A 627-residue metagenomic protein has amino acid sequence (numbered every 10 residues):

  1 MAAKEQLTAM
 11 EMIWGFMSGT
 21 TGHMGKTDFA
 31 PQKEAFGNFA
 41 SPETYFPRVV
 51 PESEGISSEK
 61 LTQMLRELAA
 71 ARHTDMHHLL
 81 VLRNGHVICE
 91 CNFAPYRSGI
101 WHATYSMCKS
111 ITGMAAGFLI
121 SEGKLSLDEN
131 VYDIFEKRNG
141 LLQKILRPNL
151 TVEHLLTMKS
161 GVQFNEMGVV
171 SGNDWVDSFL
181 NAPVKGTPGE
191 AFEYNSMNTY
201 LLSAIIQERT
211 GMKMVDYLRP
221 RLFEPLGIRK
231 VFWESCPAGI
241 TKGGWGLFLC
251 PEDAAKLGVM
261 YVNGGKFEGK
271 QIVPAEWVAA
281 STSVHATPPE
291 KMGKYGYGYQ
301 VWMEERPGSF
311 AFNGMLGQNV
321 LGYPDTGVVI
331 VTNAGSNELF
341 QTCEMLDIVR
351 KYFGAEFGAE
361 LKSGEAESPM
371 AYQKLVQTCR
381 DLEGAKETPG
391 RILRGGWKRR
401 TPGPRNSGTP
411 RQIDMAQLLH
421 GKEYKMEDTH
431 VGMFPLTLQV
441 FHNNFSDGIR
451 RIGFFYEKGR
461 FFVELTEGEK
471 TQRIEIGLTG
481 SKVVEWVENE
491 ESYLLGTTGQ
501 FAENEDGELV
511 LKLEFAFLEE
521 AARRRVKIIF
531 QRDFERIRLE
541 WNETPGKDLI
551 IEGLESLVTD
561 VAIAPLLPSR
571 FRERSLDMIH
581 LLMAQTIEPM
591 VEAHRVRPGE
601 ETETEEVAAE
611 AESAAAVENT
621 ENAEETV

Functional and structural regions predicted by a protein language model:
M1-R97, I120-L125, A366-Q412, A416-T429 (+3 more regions): N-terminal leader/targeting segments and the immediately adjacent pre-domain N-terminus
S57, G123-L127, F164-E166, Q207-R219 (+1 more regions): Structural helix-adjacent loops and short alpha-helical linkers that scaffold large soluble proteins
G85, A103-D128, L155, L202-I206 (+1 more regions): Active-site SXXK
E122-S160, N181, M212-W245, L249: Active-site helix/loop module of the DD-peptidase/beta-lactamase fold, centered on the serine-lysine SxxK catalytic
S160-S235: A small/polar active-site loop signature that marks catalytic segments
N198-I205, G243-K266, Q318-G335: Active-site-proximal alpha-helical segments within enzyme catalytic domains
V278-N333: Active-site Gly/Thr loop motif
H430-T544, E552-T559: Substrate-recognition/cap regions that form aromatic- and gly/pro-loop-enriched pockets for small-molecule ligands
